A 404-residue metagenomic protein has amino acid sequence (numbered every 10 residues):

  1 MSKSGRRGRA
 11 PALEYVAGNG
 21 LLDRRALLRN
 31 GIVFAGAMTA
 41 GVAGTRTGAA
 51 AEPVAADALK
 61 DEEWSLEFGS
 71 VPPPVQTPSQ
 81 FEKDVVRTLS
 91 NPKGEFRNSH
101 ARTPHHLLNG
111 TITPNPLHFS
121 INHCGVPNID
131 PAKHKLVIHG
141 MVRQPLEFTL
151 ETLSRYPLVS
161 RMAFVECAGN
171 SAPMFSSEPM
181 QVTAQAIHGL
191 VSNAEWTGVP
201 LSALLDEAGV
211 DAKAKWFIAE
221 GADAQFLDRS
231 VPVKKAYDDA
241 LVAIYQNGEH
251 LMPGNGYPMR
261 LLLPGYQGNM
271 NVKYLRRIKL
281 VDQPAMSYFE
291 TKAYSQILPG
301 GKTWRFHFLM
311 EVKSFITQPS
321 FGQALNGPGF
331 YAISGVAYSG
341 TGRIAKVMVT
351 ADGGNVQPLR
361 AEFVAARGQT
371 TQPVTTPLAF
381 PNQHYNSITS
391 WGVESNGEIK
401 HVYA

Functional and structural regions predicted by a protein language model:
M1-A26, A35, A49: N-terminal secretory signal peptides
S2, G18, R29, T45 (+3 more regions): Generic cytosolic/nucleocytoplasmic N-terminal low-complexity/intrinsically disordered segments
G5-G8, D23-R24, L28, T45 (+4 more regions): Short, intrinsically disordered low-complexity segments
A10-L13, L28-R29, V33, A50 (+3 more regions): General helical structural elements
Y15, G20, A40-A43, P53-V54: Compositionally biased non-globular segments, especially hydrophobic aliphatic-rich helices of signal peptides
D23-A43, T47, L201, L261 (+1 more regions): N-terminal export leaders
E52-A404: Structured, non-membrane catalytic/scaffold regions adjacent to prosthetic-group chemistry
